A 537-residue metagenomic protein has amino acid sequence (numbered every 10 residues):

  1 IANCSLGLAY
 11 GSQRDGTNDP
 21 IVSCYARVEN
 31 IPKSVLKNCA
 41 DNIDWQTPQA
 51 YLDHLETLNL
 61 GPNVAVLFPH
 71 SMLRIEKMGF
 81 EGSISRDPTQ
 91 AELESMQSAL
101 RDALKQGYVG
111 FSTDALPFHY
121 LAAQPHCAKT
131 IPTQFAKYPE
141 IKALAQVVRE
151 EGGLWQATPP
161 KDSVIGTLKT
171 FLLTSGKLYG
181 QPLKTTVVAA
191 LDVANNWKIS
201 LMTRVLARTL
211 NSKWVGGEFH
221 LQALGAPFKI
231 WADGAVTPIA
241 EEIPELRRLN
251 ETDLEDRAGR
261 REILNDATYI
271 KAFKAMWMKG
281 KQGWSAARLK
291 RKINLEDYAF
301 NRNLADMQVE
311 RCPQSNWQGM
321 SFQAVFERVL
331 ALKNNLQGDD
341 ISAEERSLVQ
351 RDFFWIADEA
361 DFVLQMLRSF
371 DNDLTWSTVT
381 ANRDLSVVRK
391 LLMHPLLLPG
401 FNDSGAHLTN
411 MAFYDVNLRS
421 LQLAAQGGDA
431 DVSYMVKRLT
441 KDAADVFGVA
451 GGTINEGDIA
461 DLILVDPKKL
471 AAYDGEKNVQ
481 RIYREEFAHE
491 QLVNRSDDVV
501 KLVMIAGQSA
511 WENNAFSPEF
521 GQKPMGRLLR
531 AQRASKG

Functional and structural regions predicted by a protein language model:
I1-G16, P20-D41, G61-E76, Q106-L121 (+3 more regions): Divalent metal-dependent hydrolysis catalytic cores, especially in the metallo-beta-lactamase
Q13-D44, Q49-L52, M72, E81-S95 (+3 more regions): Polyanionic/metal-chelating signatures
P32-A136: Histidine/acidic-residue-rich, glycine-tolerant segments that coordinate divalent metal ions
V64, G107, Q222, D403 (+5 more regions): Divalent metal-coordination and catalytic microenvironments
M96-F111, Q134-R149, T167-Y179, L206 (+1 more regions): Structured alpha-helical segments in the cores of large, soluble enzyme domains
I341-R389, S420-L470: C-terminal helical cap
R389-L397, V416, L464-A515, E519-G521: C-terminal cap of metal-dependent C-N hydrolases
E512-G537: Intein/HINT protein-splicing elements and their conserved insertion hotspots or analogous self-processing inserts
